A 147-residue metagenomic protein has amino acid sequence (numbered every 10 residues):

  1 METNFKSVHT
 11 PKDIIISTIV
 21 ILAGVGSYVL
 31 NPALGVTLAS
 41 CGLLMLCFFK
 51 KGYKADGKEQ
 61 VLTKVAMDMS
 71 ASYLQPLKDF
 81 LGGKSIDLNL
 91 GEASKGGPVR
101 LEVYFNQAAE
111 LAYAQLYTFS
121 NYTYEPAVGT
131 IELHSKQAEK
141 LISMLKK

Functional and structural regions predicted by a protein language model:
M1-S17: Juxtamembrane interface helix immediately N-terminal to a transmembrane segment
E2-F5, A55-E59, Y104: N-terminal low-complexity, intrinsically disordered "leader/linker" segments enriched in small/polar and basic residues
P11, V36-D68: Transmembrane-cytosolic junction motif
I16-G26, C41-L44: Hydrophobic, membrane-inserted alpha-helices
G26-G35: Transmembrane helix interruption/hinge and helix-loop junction motifs
K54-V99: Cytosolic juxtamembrane segments of membrane proteins
K84-E125: Non-transmembrane, membrane-adjacent beta-strand/coil modules in membrane-associated proteins and peripheral
L111-K147: A membrane-cytosol interface segment of integral membrane proteins
